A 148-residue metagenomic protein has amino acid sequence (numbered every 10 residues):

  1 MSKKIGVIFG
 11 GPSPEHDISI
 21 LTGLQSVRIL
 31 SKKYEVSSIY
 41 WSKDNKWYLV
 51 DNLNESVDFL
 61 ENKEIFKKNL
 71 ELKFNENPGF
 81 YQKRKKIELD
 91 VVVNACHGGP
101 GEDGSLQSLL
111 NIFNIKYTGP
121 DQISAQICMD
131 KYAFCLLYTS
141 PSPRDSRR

Functional and structural regions predicted by a protein language model:
M1-I123, I127-L136: ATP-binding N-terminal substructure of ATP-dependent carboxylate-amine bond-forming enzymes
P141-R148: Single conserved hydrophobic/aromatic residue that forms the stacking wall/gate of nucleotide- or nucleobase-binding
